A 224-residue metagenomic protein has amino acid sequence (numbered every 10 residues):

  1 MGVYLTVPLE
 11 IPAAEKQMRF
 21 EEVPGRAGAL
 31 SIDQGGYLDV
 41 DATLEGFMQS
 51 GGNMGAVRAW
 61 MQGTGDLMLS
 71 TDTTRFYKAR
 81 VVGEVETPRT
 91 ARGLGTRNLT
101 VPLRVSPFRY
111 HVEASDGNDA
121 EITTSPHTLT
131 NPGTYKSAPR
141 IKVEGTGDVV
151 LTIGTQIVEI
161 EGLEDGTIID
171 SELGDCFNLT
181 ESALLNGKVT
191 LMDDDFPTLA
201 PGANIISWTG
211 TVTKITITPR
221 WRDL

Functional and structural regions predicted by a protein language model:
M1-D41, T74-R89: Solvent-exposed edge beta-strands and adjacent loop segments that serve as assembly or binding interfaces
L9-A13, M68-S115: Short beta-strand and beta-hairpin "edge-sheet" elements
E22-G51, L94-R109, N204: Oligomerization/assembly interface segments of phage tail-like spikes and tubes
G36-L38, M61, G93-R97, G133-Y135 (+1 more regions): Solvent-exposed loop and beta-edge segments used for protein-protein assembly and interaction
F47-Q49, T64, S70-D72: A short, solvent-exposed, low-complexity linear motif enriched for acidic/polar residues with Pro/Gly/Ser/Thr
M48-G55, R75-Y77: N-terminal intrinsically disordered, low-complexity, charge/repeat-rich segments that act as generic
M54-T64: Short amphipathic alpha-helices in soluble, non-transmembrane regions that often serve as interface/regulatory elements
V112-L224: Intrinsically disordered, low-complexity segments enriched in serine, threonine, and glycine
